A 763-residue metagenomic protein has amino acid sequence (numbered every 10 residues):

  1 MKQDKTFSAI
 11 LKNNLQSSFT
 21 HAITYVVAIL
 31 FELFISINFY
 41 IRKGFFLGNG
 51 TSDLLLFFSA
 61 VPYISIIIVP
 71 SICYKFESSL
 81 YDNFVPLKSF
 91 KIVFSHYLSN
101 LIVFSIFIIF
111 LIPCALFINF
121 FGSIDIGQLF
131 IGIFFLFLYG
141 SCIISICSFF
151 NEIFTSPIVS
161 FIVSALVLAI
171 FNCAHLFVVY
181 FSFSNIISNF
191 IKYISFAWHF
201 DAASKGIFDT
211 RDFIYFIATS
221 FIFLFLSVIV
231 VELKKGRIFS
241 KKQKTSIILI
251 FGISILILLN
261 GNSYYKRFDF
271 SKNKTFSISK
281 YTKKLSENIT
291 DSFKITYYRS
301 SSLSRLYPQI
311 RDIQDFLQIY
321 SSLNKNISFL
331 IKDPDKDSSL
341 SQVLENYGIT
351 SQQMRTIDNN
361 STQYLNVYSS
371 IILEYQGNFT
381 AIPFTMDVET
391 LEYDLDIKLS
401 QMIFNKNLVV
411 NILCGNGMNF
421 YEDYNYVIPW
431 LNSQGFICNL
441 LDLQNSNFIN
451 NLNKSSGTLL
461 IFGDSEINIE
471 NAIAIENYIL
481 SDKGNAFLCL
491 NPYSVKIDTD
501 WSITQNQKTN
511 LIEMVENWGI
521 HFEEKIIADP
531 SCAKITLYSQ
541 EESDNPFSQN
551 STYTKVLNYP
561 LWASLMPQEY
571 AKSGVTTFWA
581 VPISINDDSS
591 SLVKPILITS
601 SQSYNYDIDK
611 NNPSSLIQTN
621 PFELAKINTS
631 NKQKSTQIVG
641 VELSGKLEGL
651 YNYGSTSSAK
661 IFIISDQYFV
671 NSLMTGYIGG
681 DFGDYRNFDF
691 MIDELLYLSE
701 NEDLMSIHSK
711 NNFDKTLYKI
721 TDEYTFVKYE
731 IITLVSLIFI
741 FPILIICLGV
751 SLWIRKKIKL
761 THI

Functional and structural regions predicted by a protein language model:
M1-Y25: Aromatic- and glycine-rich beta-strand/loop motifs that create alpha-glucan
D4, R42-F46, T51, S160-K235 (+1 more regions): Terminal transmembrane helical anchor/hairpin motif
S36-Y40, F94-I158: Secretory targeting signals
L56-S79, F107: Long, hydrophobic alpha-helical segments
K75-L101, L480-K483: Helix-loop-helix units of permease transmembrane domains in multi-pass membrane transporters, especially ABC
A197, R237-K294, Q401-N407, H521 (+2 more regions): Extracellular ligand-binding/catalytic regions of CAZymes and related secreted enzymes and adhesion modules
L259, S263-A472: Juxtamembrane extramembrane loops of integral membrane proteins
F404, F420-D703: Acidic, S/T/G-rich, low-cysteine, solvent-exposed domains in lumenal/extracellular/periplasmic regions of secretory
